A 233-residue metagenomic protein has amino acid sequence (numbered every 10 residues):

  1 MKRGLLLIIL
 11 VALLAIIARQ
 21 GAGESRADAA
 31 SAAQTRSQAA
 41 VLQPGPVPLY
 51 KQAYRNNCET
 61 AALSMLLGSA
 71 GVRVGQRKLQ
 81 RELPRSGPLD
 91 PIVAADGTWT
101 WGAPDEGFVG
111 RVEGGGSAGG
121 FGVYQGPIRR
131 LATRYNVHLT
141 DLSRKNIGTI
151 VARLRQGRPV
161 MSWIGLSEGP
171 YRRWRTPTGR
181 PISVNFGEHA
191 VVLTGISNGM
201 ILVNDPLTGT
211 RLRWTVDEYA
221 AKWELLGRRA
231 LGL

Functional and structural regions predicted by a protein language model:
K2-L10, L14-G122, L166, R172-T176 (+1 more regions): Active-site-adjacent structural segments surrounding the nucleophilic cysteine of cysteine proteases and isopeptidases
G4, R155, W174-P177, P181-N185 (+1 more regions): Noncatalytic regulatory segments and standalone regulatory/sensor domains
Y54, C58-L63, G75, L79 (+4 more regions): Stable alpha-helical elements in mature extracytoplasmic
A62, S143-N146, I164-E168, G195-S197 (+1 more regions): A mature extracytoplasmic/lumenal domain signature
G110-G148, A152-R155: Mid-length scaffold segments of soluble, non-membrane domains
Y135-H138, Q156-M161, S197-G199: Loop/turn elements at helix/coil->beta-strand transitions in domains of secreted/extracellular proteins
I150-P170: Short, solvent-exposed, low-complexity loop/linker segments
P159, A190-V191: Structural motif
